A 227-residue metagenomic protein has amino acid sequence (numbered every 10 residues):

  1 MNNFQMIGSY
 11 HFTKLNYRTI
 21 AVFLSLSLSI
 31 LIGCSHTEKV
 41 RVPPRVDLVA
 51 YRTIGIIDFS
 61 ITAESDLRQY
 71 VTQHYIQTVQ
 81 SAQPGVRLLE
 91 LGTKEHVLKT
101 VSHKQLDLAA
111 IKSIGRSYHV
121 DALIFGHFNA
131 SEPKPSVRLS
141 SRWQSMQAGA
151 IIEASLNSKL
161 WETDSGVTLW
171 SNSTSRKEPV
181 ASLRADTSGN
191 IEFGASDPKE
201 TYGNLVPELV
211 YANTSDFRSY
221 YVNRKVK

Functional and structural regions predicted by a protein language model:
F4-V22: Bacterial N-terminal signal peptides that target proteins for export
A21-L31: Bacterial N-terminal signal peptides
L24, S35, K104-Q105: A conditional alpha-helix N-cap/helix-loop micro-motif detector
C34-A50, Y118, P133, A150-K227: C-terminal/domain-edge helix-coil "capping" segments
V40-R41, L108-I111, S141-W143: Short structured motifs
T53-E132, K159-S171, A212-R218: N-terminal segment of the mature soluble domain
P135-I151: Mixed-charge, low-complexity intrinsically disordered segments
